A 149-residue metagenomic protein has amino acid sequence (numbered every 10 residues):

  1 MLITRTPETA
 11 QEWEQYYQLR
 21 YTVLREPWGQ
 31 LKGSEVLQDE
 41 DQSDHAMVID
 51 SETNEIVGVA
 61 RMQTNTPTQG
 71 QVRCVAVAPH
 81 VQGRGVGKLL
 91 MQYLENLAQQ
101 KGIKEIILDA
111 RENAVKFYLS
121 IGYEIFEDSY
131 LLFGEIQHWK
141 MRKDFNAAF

Functional and structural regions predicted by a protein language model:
M1-I121, F126-F145, F149: Anionic, Ser/Thr-rich low-complexity intrinsically disordered regions
